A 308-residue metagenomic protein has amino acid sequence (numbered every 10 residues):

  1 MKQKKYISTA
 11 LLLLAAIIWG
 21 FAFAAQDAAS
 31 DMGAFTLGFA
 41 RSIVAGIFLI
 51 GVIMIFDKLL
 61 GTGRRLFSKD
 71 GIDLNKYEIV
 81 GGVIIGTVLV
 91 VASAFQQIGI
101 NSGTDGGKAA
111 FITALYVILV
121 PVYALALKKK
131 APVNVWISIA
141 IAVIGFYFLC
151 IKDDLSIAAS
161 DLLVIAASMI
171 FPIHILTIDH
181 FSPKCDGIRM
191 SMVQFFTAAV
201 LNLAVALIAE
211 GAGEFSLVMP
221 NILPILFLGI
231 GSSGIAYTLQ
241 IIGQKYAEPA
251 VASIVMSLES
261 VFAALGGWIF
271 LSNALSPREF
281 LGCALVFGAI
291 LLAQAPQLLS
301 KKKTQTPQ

Functional and structural regions predicted by a protein language model:
M1-A40, A45-V52, T87, V91 (+4 more regions): Glycine-/small-residue-enriched transmembrane alpha-helix faces in small-molecule transporters and effluxers
Y6-L11, T36-F56, V80, I84 (+5 more regions): Hydrophobic alpha-helical transmembrane segments of multi-pass integral membrane proteins, especially transporters
A16, A40, A109-L115, I178-V200 (+1 more regions): Helix-helix packing/entry segments at the starts of transmembrane helices
A22, D57-I112, F146-F148, G229-A247: Specific transmembrane alpha-helical segments of multi-pass solute transporters/efflux pumps, especially DMT/EamA
A29, L37, R41, G99 (+7 more regions): Hydrophobic/aromatic residues within transmembrane alpha-helices of multi-pass small-molecule transporters
T36-I47, Q97-K129, A167, P249-W268: Specific alpha-helical transmembrane segments that line the substrate/conduction pathway and gating interfaces
S42, D57, N221-L223, G231 (+1 more regions): C-terminal-most transmembrane helix of multi-pass membrane proteins
L49, A131-I151, F171, N202 (+1 more regions): Hydrophobic transmembrane alpha-helices of multi-pass small-molecule transport proteins
